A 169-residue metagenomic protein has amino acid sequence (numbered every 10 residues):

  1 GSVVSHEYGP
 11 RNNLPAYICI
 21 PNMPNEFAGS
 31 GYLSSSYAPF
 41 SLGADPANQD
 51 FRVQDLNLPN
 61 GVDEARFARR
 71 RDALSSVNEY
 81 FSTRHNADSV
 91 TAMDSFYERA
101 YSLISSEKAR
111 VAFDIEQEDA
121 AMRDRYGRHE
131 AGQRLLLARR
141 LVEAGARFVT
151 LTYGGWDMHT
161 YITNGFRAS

Functional and structural regions predicted by a protein language model:
G1-S169: Ligand-binding pockets and gating/stacking loops
